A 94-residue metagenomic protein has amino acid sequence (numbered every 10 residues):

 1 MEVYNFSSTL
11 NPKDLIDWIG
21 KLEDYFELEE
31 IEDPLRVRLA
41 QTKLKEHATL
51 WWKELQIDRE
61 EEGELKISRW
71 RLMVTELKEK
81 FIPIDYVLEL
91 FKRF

Functional and structural regions predicted by a protein language model:
M1-F94: Retroviral Gag capsid
